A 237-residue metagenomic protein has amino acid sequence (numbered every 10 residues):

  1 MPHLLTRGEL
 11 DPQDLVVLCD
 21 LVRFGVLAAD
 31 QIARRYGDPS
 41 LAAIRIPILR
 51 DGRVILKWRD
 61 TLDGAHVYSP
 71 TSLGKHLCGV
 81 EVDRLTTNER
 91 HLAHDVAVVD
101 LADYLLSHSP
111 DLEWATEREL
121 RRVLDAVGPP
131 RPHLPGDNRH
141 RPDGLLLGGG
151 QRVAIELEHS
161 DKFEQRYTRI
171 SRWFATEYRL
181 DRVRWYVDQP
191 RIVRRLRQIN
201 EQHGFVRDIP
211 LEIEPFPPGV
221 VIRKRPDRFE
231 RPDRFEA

Functional and structural regions predicted by a protein language model:
M1, T6-E9, L15-D20, V26-A29 (+1 more regions): Non-catalytic C-terminal interaction segments of nucleic acid-processing enzymes
M1-T86: Nuclease-adjacent, charged terminal/linker segments that flank catalytic cores
I46-R50, L101-S109, F174, N200: Hydrophobic, Leu/Ile/Phe/Ala-enriched alpha-helical segments that form helix-helix packing faces
W58, E89-H91, L106-A154, H159-F163: Active-site metal-binding core of divalent-cation-utilizing nuclease and nuclease-like domains
V82-V98: A short, highly charged nucleic-acid-interacting micro-segment common to nuclease and nuclease-linked defense proteins
V96, D100-L101, R195: Long, highly charged amphipathic alpha-helices
